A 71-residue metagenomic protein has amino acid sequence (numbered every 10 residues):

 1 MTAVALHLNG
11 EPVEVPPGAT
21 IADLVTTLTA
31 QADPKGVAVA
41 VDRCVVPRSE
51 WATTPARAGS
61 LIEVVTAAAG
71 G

Functional and structural regions predicted by a protein language model:
M1-G70: Ubiquitin-like/PB1-type beta-grasp interaction modules and other compact soluble beta-rich domains
